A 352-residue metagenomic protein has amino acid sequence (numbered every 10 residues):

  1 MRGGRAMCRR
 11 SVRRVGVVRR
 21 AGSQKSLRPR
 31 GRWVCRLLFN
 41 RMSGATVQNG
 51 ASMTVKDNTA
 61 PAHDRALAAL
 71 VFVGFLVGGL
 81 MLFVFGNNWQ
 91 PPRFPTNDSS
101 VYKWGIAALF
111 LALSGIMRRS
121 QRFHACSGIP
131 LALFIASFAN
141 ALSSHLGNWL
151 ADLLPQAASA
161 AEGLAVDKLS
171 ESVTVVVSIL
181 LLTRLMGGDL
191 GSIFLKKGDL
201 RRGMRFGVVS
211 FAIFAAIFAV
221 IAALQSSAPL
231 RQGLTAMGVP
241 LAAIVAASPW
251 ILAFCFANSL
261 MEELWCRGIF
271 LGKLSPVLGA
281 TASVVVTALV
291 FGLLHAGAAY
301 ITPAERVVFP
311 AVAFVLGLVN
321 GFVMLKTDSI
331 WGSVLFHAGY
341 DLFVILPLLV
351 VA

Functional and structural regions predicted by a protein language model:
R2-C8: Extreme N-terminal basic, low-complexity initiation segments that serve as generic localization/processing leaders
G3, R28-R30, N97-S99, L260 (+1 more regions): Alpha-helical structural elements
C8, R13-R14, R19-R20, R28 (+2 more regions): N-terminal, membrane-interfacial amphipathic/helix-forming hydrophobic leader that caps and precedes the first
S43, H145-V173, V177-N258: Juxtamembrane helix-loop-helix connectors linking adjacent transmembrane helices in multi-pass membrane enzymes
M53-Q90, S210-A352: Transmembrane helix-loop-helix hairpins at the membrane interface of multi-pass integral membrane proteins
R65, T96, S100, R122 (+8 more regions): Hydrophobic, aromatic-rich alpha-helical transmembrane segments and their membrane-interface anchor motifs
